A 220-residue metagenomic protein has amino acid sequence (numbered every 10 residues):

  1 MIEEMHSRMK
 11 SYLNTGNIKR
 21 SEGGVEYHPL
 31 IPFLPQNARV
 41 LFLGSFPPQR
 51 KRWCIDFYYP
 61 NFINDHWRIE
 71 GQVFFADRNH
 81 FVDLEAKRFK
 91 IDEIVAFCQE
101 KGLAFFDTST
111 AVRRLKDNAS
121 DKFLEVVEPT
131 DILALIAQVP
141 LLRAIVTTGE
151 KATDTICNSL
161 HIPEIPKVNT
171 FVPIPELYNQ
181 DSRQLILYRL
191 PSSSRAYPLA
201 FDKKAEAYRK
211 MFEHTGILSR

Functional and structural regions predicted by a protein language model:
M1-P32, N37, P48-R50, P60-F62 (+3 more regions): C-terminal capping/extension of enzyme domains
F33, I94-C98, A137-Q138: Short, conserved, surface-exposed binding loops centered on an aromatic residue
R39-V40, A144: Structural motif
L41-L43, L103-D107, L187-Y188: Short hydrophobic-aromatic micro-motifs
L43, V146-T148, L190: Short hydrophobic segments within beta-strands
F46-P48, T110-A111: Short connector loops/turns at beta-strand edges and beta->alpha or beta->beta junctions
W53-L124: Short, surface-exposed acidic-centric catalytic microdomains
E100-S159: Internal catalytic-core helix/loop-beta-alpha segment that presents or stabilizes conserved functional determinants
